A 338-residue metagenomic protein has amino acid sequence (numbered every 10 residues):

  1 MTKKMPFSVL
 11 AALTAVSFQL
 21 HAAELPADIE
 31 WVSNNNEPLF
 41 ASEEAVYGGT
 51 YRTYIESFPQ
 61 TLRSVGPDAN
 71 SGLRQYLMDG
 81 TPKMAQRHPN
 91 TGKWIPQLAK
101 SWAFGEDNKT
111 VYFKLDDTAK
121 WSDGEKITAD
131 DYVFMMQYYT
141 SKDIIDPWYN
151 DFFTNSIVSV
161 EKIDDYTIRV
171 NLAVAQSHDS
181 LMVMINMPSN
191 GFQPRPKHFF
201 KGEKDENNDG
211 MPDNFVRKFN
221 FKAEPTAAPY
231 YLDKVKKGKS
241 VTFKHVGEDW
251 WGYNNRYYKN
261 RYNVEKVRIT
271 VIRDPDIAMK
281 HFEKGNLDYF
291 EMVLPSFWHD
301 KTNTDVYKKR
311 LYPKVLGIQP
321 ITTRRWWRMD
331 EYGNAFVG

Functional and structural regions predicted by a protein language model:
T2-L20: Gram-negative bacterial Sec-dependent N-terminal signal peptides
P6, N150-D209, K236: Surface-exposed binding/hinge segments that line and control ligand-binding clefts or catalytic entry sites
A23-E43, R87-N90, A103, K109 (+4 more regions): Extracytoplasmic/periplasmic ligand-capture domains
L25-D28, V32-L39, G49-E106, Q137 (+1 more regions): N-terminal lobe/hinge region of extracytoplasmic solute-binding protein
A27-W31, R195-V216, T304-Y312: Charged, glycine/proline-rich intrinsically disordered loops and linkers
F58, T118-A119, A175-Q176: Acidic glycine-/aspartate-rich tracts in secreted/extracellular proteins
P59-P67, G92-I95, H178-L181, K239-T242 (+2 more regions): Short, solvent-exposed loop/turn elements at domain surfaces
V111-K114, Y166-N171, V241: A generic structural motif
